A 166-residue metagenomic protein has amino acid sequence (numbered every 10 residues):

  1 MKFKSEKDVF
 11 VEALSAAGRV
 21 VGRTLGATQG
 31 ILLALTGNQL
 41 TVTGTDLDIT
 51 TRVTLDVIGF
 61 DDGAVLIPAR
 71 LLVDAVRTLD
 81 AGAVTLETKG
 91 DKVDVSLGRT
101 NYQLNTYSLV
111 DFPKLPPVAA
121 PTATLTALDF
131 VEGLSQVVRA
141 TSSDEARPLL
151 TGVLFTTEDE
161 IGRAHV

Functional and structural regions predicted by a protein language model:
M1-R163: Structural preference for solvent-exposed beta-strand-turn elements and adjacent flexible terminal/loop segments within
